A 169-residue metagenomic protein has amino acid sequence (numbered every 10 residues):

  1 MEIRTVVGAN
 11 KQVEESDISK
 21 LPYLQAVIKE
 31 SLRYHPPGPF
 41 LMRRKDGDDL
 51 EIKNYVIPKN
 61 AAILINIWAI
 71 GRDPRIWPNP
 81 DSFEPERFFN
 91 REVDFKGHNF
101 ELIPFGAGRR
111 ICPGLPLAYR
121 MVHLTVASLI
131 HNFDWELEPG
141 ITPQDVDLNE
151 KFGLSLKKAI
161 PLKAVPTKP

Functional and structural regions predicted by a protein language model:
M1-N10: Juxtamembrane membrane-interface segments of multi-pass membrane proteins
K11-Y55, P74: Conserved cytochrome P450 K-helix E-x-x-R motif and the immediately C-terminal K′/meander segment
I18, G47, I65-V93: Conserved cytochrome P450 K-helix/beta-meander segment immediately N-terminal to the heme-binding cysteine loop
S31, I57-N60, F83, G108 (+2 more regions): Hydrophobic, well-ordered secondary-structure elements that form the walls of internal hydrophobic environments
A61, N66-I67, V122, V126 (+1 more regions): Hydrophobic, repeat-rich solenoid/adaptor surfaces of innate immune receptors and signaling proteins
A62, W135, G153-P169: C-terminal helix/juxtamembrane-tail motif
N90-M121, D147-K151: Cytochrome P450 heme-thiolate "Cys pocket" and heme-binding signature region
L115-L154: Cytochrome P450 heme-binding "Cys pocket" and the immediately downstream C-terminal segment
